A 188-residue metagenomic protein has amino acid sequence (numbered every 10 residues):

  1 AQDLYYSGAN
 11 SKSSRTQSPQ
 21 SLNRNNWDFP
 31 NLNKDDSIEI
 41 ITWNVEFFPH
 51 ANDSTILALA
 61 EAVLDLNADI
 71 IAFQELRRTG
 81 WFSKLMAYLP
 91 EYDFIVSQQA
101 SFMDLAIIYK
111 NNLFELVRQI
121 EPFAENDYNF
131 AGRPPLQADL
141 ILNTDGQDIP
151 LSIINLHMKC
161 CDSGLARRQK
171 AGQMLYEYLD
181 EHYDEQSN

Functional and structural regions predicted by a protein language model:
A1-N188: Divalent cation-coordinating acidic motifs and surrounding scaffolds that mediate Ca2+/Mg2+/Mn2+/Zn2+-dependent binding
